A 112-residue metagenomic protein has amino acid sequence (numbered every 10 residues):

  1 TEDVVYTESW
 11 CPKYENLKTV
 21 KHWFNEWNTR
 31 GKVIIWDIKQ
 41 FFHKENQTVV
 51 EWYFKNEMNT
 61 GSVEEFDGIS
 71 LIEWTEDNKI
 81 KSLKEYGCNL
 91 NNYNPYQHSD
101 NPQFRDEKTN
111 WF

Functional and structural regions predicted by a protein language model:
E2-N46: A solvent-exposed, acidic/Ser-Thr-rich amphipathic alpha-helical stretch
L17-K18, T60-V63, N91-Q97: A short, polar/proline- and glycine-enriched secondary-structure boundary/capping micro-motif
T29-K32, K55-E65: Short, cysteine-centered beta-strand-loop-beta hairpins and adjacent loop/turn segments enriched in charged/polar
I34-D37, E64-S70: Short, surface-exposed coil-to-beta transition loops
E45-F54: A short hydrophobic beta-strand element
N56, L71-E73: Short beta-strand edge segments in extracellular beta-sheet folds
D77-N78: Glycine-biased flexible loop/turn sites that connect beta-strands or occur in inter-domain linkers
K84-F112: Low-complexity, intrinsically disordered terminal/linker segments enriched in charged and Gly/Pro repeats
